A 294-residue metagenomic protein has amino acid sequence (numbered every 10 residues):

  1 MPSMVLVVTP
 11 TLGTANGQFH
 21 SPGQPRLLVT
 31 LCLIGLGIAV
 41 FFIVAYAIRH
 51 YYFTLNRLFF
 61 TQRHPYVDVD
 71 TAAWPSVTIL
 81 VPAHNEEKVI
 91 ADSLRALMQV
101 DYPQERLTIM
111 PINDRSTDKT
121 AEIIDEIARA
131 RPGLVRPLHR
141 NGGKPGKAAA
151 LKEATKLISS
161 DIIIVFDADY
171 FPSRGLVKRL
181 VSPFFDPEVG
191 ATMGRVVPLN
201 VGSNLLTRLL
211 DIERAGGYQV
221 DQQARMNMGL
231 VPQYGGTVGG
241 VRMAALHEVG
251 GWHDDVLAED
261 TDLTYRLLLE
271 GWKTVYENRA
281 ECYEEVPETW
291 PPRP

Functional and structural regions predicted by a protein language model:
P2-A73, Q222: N-terminal membrane-anchoring/stem segments of glycan-assembly enzymes
Y52-R106: N-terminal signal-anchor transmembrane helix
P75-T78, T108, H247, D262: Cell-envelope/extracellular polymer assembly enzymes that use nucleotide-activated donors
A91, K119, A168-P183: Acidic donor-binding/catalytic loop of UDP-sugar-dependent glycosyltransferases, especially processive GT2
Q104, N113-E122, G142-K144: A conserved acidic beta->alpha catalytic loop
A128-P132, R136-D161, R174-L257, L268 (+2 more regions): Long helical/loop segments within the catalytic core of UDP-sugar-dependent glycosyltransferases, especially the large
D255, T264-C282: Catalytic donor-sugar/metal-binding loop of nucleotide-sugar-dependent glycosyltransferases
